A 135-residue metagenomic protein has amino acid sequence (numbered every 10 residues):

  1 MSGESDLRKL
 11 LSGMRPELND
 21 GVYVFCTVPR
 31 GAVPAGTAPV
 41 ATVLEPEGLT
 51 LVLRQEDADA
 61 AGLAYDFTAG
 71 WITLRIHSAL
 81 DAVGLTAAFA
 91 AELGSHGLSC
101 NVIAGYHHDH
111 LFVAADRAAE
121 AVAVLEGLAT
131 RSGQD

Functional and structural regions predicted by a protein language model:
M1-A91: Regulatory modules associated with amino-acid/nitrogen control
T27-P29, A104, A115: Short, structured patches in soluble enzyme cores that scaffold and shape functional sites
V43-P46, D66, A118-D135: Charge-rich, low-aromatic oligomerization/scaffolding segments with amphipathic character
G48-L53, H107-A114: A generic structural motif
Q55-A58, A114-A119: Helix N-cap motif at beta-to-alpha junctions
T68-H77, N101-I103, T130-D135: Conserved short beta-strand edge segments in small beta-sheet-based binding/regulatory domains
L80-F112, A119-A123: Short, compact, well-ordered microdomains
